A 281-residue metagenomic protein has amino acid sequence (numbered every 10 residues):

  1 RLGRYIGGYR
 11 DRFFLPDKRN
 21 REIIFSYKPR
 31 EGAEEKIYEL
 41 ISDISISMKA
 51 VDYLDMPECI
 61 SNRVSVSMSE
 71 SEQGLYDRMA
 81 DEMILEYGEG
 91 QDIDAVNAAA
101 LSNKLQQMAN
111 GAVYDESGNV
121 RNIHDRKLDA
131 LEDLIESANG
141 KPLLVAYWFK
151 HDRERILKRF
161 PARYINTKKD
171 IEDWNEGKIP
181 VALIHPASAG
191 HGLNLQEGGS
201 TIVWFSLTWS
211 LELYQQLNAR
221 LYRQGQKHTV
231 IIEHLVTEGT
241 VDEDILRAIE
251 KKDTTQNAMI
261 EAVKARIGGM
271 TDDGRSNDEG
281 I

Functional and structural regions predicted by a protein language model:
R1-I6, S200, W204: A short helix-turn-beta junction within AAA+ P-loop NTPase domains corresponding to the substrate/partner-engaging
L2-G140, I232, I249-K251: Inter-lobe coupling linker of SF2 helicases/translocases
H124-E132, K150, K168-I171, Q215: Short, well-ordered alpha-helical scaffold segments within catalytic/effector domains
P142-F149: Conserved RecA-like ASCE P-loop NTPase motor core of nucleic-acid helicases/translocases
R153, P161-K252: Conserved RecA-like P-loop NTPase helicase motor core
T229-I231, L235-I281: Non-catalytic, charged low-complexity extensions flanking SF2 helicase motor domains
